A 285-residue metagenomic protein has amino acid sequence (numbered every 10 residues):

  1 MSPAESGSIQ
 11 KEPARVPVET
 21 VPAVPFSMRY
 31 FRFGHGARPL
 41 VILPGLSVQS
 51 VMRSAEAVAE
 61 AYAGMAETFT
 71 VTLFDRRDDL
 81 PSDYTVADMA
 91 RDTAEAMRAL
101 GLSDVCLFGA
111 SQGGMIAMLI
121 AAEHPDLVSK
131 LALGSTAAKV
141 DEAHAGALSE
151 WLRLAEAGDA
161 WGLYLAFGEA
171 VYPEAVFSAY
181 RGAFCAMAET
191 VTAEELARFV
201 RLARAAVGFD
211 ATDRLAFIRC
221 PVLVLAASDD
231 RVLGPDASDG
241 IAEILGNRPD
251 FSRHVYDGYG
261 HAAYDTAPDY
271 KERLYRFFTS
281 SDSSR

Functional and structural regions predicted by a protein language model:
T20-L80: Conserved HGGG/HGGXW glycine-rich cap/lid loop of the alpha/beta-hydrolase fold
D88-V105: Conserved acidic catalytic loop of the alpha/beta-hydrolase fold
M115-M118, A122, S129-G158, R198: Flexible "cap/lid" loop of the alpha/beta hydrolase fold
E142-H144, G162-V207, R214: Conserved alpha/beta-hydrolase catalytic His-Asp/Glu region
I218, V224-A226, D230: Short beta-strand/loop motif that positions the catalytic acidic residue of the alpha/beta-hydrolase fold
R231-A237: Conserved alpha/beta-hydrolase "acid-adjacent" motif
S238-A262: Catalytic histidine neighborhood in serine/cysteine hydrolases with alpha/beta-hydrolase-type architecture
Y259-K271: Catalytic histidine-centered segment of alpha/beta-hydrolase-like enzymes
